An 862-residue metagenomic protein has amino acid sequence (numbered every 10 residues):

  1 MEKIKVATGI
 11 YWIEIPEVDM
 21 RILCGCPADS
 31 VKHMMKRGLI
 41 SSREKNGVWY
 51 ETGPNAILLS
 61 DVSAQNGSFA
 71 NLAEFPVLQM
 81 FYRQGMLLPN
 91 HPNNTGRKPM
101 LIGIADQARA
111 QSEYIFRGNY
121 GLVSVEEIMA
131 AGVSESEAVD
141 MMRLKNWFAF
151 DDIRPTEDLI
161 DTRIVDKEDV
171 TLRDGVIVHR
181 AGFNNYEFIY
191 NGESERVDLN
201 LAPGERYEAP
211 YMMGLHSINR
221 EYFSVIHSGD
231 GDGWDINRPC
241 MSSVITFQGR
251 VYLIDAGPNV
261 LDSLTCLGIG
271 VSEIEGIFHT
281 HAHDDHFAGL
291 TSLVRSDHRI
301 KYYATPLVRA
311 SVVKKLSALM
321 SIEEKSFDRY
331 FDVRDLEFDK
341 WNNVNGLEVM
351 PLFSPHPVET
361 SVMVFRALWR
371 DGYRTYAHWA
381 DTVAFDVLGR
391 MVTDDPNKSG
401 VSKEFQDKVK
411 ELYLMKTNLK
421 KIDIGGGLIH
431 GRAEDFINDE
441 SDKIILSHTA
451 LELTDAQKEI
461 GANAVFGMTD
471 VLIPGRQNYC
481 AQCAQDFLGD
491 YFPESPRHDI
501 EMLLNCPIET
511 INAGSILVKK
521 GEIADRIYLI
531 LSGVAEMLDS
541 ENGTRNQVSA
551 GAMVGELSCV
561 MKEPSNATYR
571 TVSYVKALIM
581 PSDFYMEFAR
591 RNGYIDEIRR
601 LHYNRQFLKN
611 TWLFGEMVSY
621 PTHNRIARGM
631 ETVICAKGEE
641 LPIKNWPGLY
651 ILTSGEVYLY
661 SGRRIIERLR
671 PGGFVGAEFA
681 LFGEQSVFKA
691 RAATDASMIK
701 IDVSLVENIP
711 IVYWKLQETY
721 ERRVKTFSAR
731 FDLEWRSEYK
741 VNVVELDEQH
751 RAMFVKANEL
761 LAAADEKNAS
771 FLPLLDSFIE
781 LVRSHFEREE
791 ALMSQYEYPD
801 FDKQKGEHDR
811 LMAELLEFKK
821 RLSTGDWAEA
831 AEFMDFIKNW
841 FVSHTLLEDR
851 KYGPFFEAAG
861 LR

Functional and structural regions predicted by a protein language model:
M1-I269, D335-K416: Core dinuclear metal-dependent hydrolase active-site scaffold
M1-M34, K416-L419, G427-I500: Binuclear metal-ion centers of metallo-dependent hydrolases, dominated by the metallo-beta-lactamase
W234, A282-A288, R309-S311, K340 (+4 more regions): Active-site environment of divalent metal-dependent phosphoester hydrolases
G270-D297: Di-metal (Zn2+ and/or Mg2+/Mn2+) metal-binding site signature of metallo-dependent hydrolases with the MBL/beta-CASP
V271-S272, L293-H298, Y413-M415, D435-S441: Short, conserved loop/helix-junction motifs that constitute active-site signature segments in enzyme catalytic cores
I300-A310, K443-A450: Short internal beta-strands
E459-I460, F466-S737, A752, E759 (+2 more regions): Cytosolic regulatory regions built on CNB/CRP/Popeye-like sensor folds
R722-R862: Small-residue-biased structural context
